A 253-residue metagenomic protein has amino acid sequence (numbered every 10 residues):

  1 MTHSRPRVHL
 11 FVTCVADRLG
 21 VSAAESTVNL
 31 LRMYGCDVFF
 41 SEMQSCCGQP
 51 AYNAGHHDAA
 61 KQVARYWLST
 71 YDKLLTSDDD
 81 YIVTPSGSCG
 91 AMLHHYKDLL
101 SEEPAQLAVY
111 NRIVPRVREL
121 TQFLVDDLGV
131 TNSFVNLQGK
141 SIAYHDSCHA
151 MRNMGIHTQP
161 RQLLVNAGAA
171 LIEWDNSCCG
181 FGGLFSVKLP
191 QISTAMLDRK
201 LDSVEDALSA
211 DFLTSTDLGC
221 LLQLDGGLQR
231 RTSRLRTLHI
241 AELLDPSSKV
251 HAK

Functional and structural regions predicted by a protein language model:
M1-K253: Iron-sulfur cluster-binding electron-transfer modules in prokaryotic oxidoreductases
